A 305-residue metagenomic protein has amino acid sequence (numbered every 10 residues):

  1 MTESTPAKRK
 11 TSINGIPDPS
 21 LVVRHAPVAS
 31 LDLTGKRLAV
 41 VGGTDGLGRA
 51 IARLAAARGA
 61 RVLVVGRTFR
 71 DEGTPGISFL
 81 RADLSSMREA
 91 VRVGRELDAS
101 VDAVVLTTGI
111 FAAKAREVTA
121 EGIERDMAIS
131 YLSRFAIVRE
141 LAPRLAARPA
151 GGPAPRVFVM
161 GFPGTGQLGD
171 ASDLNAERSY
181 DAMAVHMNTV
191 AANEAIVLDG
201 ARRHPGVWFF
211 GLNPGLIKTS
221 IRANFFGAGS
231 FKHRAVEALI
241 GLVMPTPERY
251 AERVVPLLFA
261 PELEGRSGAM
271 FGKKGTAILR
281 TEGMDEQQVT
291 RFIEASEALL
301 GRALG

Functional and structural regions predicted by a protein language model:
M1-A39, R95-D98, Q287-G305: Non-catalytic terminal and boundary segments that flank Rossmann-like NAD(P)-dependent oxidoreductase
V41, V101-G109, R156-G161, F210: Rossmann-fold scaffold of SDR-type NAD(P)-dependent oxidoreductases
V41-R53: N-terminal Rossmann NAD(P)H-binding glycine-rich loop of SDR-like oxidoreductase domains
G43, R58-G73: Conserved glycine-rich Rossmann-like NAD(P)H-binding loop of the short-chain dehydrogenase/reductase
G73-E89: Rossmann-fold cofactor-recognition segment
A113-I129: Short alpha-helical oligomerization interface
E124, A146-G206, F210-F231, V243: Catalytic loop of short-chain dehydrogenase/reductase
A192, P205-V207, G211, R234-L279 (+2 more regions): C-terminal helical subdomain
